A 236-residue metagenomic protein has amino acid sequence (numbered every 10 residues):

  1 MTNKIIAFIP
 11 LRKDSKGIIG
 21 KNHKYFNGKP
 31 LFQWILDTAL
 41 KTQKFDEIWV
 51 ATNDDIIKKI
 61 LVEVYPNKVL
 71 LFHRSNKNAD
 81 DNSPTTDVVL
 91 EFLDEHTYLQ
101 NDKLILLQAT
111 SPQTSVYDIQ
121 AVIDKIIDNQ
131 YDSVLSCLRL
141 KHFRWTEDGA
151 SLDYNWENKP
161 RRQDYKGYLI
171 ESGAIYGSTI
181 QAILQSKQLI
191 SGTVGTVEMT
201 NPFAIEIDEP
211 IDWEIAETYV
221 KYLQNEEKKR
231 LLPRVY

Functional and structural regions predicted by a protein language model:
M1-I19: N-terminal nucleotide-binding beta1-loop-alpha1 segment
K24-Y25, V50, L106, I205: Conserved SAM-binding loop
L31-E47, K59: A short, N-terminal amphipathic alpha-helix
I48-T52, S136-C137: Short internal beta-strands
I56-K103, T114-Y117, A121: Short phosphate-binding loop-to-helix
K58, I180-I183, W213: A generic structural signal for short hydrophobic patches within well-formed alpha-helices
D81, D87-V88, Q100-K103, A109-T200: Conserved core of the sugar-phosphate nucleotidyltransferase
P202-Y236: Hydrophobic helical membrane-anchoring modules
